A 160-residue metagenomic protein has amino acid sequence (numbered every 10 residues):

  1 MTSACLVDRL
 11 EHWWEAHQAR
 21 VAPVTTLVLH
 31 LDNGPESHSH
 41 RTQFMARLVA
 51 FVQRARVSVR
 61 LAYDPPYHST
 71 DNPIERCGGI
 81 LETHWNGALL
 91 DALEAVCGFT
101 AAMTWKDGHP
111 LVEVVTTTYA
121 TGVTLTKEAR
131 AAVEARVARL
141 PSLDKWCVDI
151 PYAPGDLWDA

Functional and structural regions predicted by a protein language model:
M1-A19: Active-site beta-loop-alpha junctions of metal-dependent nucleic acid enzymes, especially the RNase H-like/DDE
R9, Q43-L48, R76-L81: Alpha-helical scaffold elements adjacent to nucleotide-binding pockets in ATP/GTP-utilizing enzyme cores
Q18-P23, F51-A55: Short, conserved, surface-exposed binding loops centered on an aromatic residue
T26-N33, L61-Y67, F99-T100: Extended hydrophobic secondary-structure segments that form protein cores and membrane-embedded regions
L31-F44, P65-D71: Acidic, metal-coordinating catalytic cores used for nucleic-acid/nucleotide bond scission and strand-transfer chemistry
F44-A62: Two-metal-ion acidic nuclease core segments, chiefly of the RNase H-like superfamily
L61-T83: RNase H-like two-metal-ion nuclease catalytic core shared by retroviral integrases and related mobile-element nucleases
G87-A160: C-terminal accessory extensions appended to soluble enzyme cores
